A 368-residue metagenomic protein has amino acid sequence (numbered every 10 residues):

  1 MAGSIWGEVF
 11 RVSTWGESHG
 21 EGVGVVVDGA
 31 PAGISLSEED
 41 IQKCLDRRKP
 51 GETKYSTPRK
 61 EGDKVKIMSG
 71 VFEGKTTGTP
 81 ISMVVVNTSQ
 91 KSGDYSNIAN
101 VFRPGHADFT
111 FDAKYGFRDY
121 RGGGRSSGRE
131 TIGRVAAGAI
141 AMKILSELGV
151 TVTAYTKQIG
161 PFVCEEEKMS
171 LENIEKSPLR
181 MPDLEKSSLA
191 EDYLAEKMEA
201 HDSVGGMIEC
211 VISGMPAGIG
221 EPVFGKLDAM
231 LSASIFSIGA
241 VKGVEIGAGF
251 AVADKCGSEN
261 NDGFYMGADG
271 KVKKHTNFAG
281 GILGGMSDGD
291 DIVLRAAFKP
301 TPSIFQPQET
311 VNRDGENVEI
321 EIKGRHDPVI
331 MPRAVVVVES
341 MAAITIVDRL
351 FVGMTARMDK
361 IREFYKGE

Functional and structural regions predicted by a protein language model:
M1-R59: N-terminal, positively charged regions that mediate nucleic acid binding
R11, S303-E368: Internal helix-turn-beta structural module
R11-G16, D119-E130, A217-E221, N277-I282 (+1 more regions): A short glycine/serine-rich beta->alpha loop
E21, H201-V204, I208-N317: Glycine-rich anion/phosphate-binding loop at the beta-strand->alpha-helix junction
E21-G33, G128-V150, G225, A229-A233 (+3 more regions): Alpha-helical support elements that line or immediately flank enzyme active sites and cofactor-binding pockets
C44-P104, D108: Glycine-rich, N-terminal phosphate-binding loop and its surrounding beta-alpha-beta segment
A99-G124, Q308-H326: Short acidic, glycine/tyrosine-flanked loop/strand segments centered on an H-E-D-like triad
A113-V223: Glycine-rich, mobile lid/loop segments that gate access to catalytic sites or pores
